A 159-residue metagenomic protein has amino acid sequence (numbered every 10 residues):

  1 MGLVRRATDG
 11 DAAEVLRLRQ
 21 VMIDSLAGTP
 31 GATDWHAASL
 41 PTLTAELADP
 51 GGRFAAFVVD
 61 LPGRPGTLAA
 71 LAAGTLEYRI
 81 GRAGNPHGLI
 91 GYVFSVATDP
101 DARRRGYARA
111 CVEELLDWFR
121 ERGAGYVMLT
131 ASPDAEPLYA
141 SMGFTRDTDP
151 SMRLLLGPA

Functional and structural regions predicted by a protein language model:
L3-R17, G28: A short beta-loop-alpha structural element at the N-terminal edge of CoA-dependent acyl/N-acetyltransferase catalytic
R17-T33: Helix-loop element at the rim of GNAT/NAT acetyltransferase active sites that forms part of the acceptor-substrate
A32-L61, I80: Active-site rim helix/loop that mediates acceptor-substrate recognition in acyltransferases
V58, G66-L76, Y92, A97: Conserved beta-strand in the GNAT
A69, Y78-V93, R103: A conserved beta-turn-beta hairpin within the catalytic core of GNAT-like acetyltransferases that forms part
L76-R82, M128-T130, A140, T145-A159: Conserved catalytic-core motifs of GNAT/GCN5-like acyltransferases
A102-E114: Conserved acetyl-CoA pyrophosphate-binding loop and the N-cap/start of the following alpha-helix in GNAT-like
F119-A131: Conserved GNAT acetyl-CoA-binding A-motif
